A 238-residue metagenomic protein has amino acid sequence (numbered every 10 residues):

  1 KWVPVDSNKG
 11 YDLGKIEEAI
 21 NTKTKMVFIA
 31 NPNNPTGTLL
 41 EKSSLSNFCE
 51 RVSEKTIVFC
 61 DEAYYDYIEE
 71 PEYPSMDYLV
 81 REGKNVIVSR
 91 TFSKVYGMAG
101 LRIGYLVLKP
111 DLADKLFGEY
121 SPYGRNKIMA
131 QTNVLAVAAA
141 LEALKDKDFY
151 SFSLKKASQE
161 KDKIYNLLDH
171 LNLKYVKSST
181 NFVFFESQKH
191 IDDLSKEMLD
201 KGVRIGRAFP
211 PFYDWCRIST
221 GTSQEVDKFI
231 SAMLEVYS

Functional and structural regions predicted by a protein language model:
K1-I29: PLP-dependent aminotransferase-like
K1-P4, M26-P32, V58-E62, V176-S178: Short beta-strands and strand-loop turn motifs
G10, G100, S179-T180, P211-D214: Short acidic/glycine-enriched loop/turn segments that link adjacent beta-strands
Y11-T22, P35-V58, E62-V95, D111-L112: Active-site pre-lysine segment of PLP-dependent enzymes
S43, K196-K201, I205, F209-S238: PLP-dependent enzyme catalytic core of the Aspartate aminotransferase-like
N85-D169, L173-V176: PLP-dependent aminotransferase class I/II
S158, L167-K201, T220: Conserved PLP-binding catalytic core of the aspartate aminotransferase-like
